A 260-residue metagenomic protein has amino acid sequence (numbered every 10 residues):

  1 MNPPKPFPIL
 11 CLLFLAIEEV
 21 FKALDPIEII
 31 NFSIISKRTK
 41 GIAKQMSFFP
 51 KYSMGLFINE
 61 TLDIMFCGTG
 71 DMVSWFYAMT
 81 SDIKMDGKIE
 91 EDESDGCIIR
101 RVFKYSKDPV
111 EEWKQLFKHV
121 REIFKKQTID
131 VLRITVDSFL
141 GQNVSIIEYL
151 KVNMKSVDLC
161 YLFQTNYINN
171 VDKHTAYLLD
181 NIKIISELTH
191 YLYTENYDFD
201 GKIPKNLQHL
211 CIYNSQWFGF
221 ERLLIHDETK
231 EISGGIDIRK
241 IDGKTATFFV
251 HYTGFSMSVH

Functional and structural regions predicted by a protein language model:
M1-H260: Non-core capping and flanking segments associated with repeat-based/extracellular domains
